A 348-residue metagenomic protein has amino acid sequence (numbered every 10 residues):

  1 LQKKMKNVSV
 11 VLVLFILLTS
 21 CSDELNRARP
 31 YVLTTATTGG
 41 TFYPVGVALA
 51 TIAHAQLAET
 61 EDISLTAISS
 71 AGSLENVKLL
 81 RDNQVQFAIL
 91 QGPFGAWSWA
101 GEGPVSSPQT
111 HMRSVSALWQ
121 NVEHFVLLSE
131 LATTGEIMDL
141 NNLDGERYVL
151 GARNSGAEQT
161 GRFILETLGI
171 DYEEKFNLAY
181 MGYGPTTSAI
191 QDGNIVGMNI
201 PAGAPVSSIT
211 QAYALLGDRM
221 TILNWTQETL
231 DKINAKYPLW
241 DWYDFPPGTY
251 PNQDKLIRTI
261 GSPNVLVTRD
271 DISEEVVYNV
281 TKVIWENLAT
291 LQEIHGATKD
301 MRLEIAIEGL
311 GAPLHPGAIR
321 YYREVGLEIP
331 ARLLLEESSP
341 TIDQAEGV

Functional and structural regions predicted by a protein language model:
L1-V10: Bacterial N-terminal signal peptides that target proteins for export
L17-S20: C-terminal motif of bacterial Sec signal peptides marking the signal peptidase cleavage site
S22-E24: Bacterial signal peptide processing site
A28-E59, T66-I68, Q120-D192, E304 (+3 more regions): Bilobed "Venus flytrap"/periplasmic-binding protein-like clamshell domains and structurally analogous long
N76-W119: N-terminal segment of the mature folded domain
G92-F94, E102-G103, S114, S129-A132 (+1 more regions): Pocket-lining segment of extracytoplasmic ligand-binding domains
D139, D144-F163, Y237-L310: Ligand-binding clefts/hinges and TM-proximal coupling segments of bilobed small-molecule sensing domains
P185, A202-I222, N234, E275-V348: An extracytoplasmic/periplasmic, membrane-proximal ligand-sensing/linker region
